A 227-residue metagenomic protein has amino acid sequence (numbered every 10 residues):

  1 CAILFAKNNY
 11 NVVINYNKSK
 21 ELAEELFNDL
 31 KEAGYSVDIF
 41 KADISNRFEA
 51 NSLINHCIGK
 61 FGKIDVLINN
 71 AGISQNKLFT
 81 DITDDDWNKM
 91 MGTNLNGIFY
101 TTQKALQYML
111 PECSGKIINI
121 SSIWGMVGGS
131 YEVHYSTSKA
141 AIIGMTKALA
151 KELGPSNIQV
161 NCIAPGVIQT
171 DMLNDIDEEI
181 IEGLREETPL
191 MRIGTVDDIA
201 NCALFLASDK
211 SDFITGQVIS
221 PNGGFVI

Functional and structural regions predicted by a protein language model:
C1-V13: Canonical Rossmann dinucleotide-binding motif of NAD(H)/NADP(H)-dependent dehydrogenases/reductases, specifically
K20, K41-L53, D84, D197-D198: The beta1-alpha1 cofactor-binding region of Rossmann-like NAD(H)/NADP(H)-dependent oxidoreductases
L78-F79, D86-N88, L173, I180 (+1 more regions): Substrate-binding pocket helix/loop in short-chain dehydrogenase/reductase
T102, S138, T146: Active-site helix of classical SDR
Q107, K151-P155, D212: Alpha-helical segment proximal to the catalytic Tyr-Lys
S122: Residue(s) in the substrate-gating loop at a strand-loop-helix junction that position the organic substrate next
C162, L184-K210, I214, P221-G223: C-terminal helical subdomain
